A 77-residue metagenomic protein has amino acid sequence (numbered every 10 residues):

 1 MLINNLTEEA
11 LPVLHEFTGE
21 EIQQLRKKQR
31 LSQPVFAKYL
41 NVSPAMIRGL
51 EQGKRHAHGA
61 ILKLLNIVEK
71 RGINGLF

Functional and structural regions predicted by a protein language model:
M1-E16, I67, N74-F77: N-terminal flexible/basic segments that precede or flank functional cores
L14-F17, K28, Y39: Helix-turn-helix/winged-helix DNA-binding modules
T18-E21, A60: N-terminal positioning helix adjacent to the helix-turn-helix/winged-helix DNA-binding module
E21-V35, L64: Short basic helix-loop element that most often maps to the first helix and adjoining turn of HTH DNA-binding modules
I22, F36-A37, I47-L50: Conserved hydrophobic/aromatic packing and binding residues within compact polymer-binding modules
Q33, E51, E69: Acidic-residue sensor for enzyme active/binding pockets
V42-H56: Recognition helix of helix-turn-helix/homeodomain-like DNA-binding domains that insert into the DNA major groove
K54-N66: Short, basic-rich loop-to-helix N-cap that marks the start of a DNA-contacting helix
